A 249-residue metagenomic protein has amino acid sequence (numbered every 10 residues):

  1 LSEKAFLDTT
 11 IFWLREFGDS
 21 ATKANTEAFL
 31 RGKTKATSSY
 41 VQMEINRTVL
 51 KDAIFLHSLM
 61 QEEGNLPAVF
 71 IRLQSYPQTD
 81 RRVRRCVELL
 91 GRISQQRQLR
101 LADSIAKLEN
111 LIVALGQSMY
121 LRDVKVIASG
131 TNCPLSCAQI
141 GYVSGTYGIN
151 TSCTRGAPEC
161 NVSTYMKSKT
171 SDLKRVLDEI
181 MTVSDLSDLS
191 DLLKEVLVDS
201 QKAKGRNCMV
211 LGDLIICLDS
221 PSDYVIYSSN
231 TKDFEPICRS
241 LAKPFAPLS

Functional and structural regions predicted by a protein language model:
L1-C137, G141, A203: Short, well-structured N-terminal submotif of metal-dependent ribonuclease cores
L1-K4, C217-S249: Acidic, PIN/NYN-like endoribonuclease modules and their adjacent C-terminal/linker elements
G32-K35, R175-V183, S240-L248: Structural alpha-beta junctions
P77-K232: Active-site neighborhoods of divalent-metal-dependent phosphate/nucleic-acid chemistry enzymes
